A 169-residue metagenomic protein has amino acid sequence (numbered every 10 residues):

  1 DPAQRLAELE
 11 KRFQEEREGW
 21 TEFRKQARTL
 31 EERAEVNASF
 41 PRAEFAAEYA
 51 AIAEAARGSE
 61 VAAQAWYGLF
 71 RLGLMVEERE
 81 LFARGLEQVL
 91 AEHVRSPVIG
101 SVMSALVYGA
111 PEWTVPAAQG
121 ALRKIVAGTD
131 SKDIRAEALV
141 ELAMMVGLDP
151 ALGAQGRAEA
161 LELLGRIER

Functional and structural regions predicted by a protein language model:
D1-A43: N-terminal leader/linker segments that initiate helical-solenoid repeat arrays
S39, A43-I52, Q64: Extracellular glycan-targeting catalytic surfaces
I52-A62, L72-L81, Q88-P116, I125-A136 (+2 more regions): Short solvent-exposed coil/turn linkers within tandem alpha-helical repeat scaffolds
M145-V146: Hydrophobic face of amphipathic alpha-helices that form TPR/SEL1-like repeat modules and related alpha-solenoid
